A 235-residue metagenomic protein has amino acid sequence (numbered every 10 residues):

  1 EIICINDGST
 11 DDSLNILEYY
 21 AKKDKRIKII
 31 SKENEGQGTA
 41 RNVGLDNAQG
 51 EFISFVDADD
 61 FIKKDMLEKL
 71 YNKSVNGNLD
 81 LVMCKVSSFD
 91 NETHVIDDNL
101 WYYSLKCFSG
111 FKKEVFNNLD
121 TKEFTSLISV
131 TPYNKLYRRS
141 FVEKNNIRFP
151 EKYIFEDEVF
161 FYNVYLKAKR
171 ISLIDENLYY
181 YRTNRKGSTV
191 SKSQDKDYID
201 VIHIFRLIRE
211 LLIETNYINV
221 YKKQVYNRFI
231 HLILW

Functional and structural regions predicted by a protein language model:
E1-G8, K28-E33, A58: Short beta-strand/loop segment that forms part of the nucleotide-sugar
N6-N15, G36: A conserved acidic beta->alpha catalytic loop
D11-Y19, R26, F61, D65-L67: Acidic helix N-cap motif at the loop->helix transition within catalytic regions of sugar-transfer enzymes
R26-K28, L79: Short, conserved active-site loop motifs that form the nucleotide-linked donor/cofactor pocket
K32-A48: Glycine-rich, basic loop-to-helix element that forms the pyrophosphate-binding segment of sugar-nucleotide handling
Q37, A58-S172, Y181-K196: Donor-binding/catalytic cores of nucleotide-activated saccharide and glycerol-phosphate transferases/polymerases
I53: Short aromatic/hydrophobic "clamp" motif used to bind/position activated sugar donors
R182-W235: C-terminal subregions of glycosyltransferases and related glycan-biosynthesis enzymes
